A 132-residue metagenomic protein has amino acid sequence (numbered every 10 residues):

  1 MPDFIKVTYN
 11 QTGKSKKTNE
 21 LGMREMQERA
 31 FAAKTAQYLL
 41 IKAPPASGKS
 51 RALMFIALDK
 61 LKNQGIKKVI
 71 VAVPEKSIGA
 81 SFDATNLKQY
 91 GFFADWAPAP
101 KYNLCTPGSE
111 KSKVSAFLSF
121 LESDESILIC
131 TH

Functional and structural regions predicted by a protein language model:
P2-K42: Conserved pre-motif I regulatory segment
A36-I56: Walker A/P-loop
Y38-L40, K68-I70, E125-I127: Residue-level preference for the first positions of well-ordered beta-strands
R51-M54, L61, G65-Q89, T131-H132: Conserved Walker A/P-loop ATP-binding site and its immediately adjacent core in helicase/helicase-like ATPase domains
K62-Q64, S119-S123: Conserved catalytic network of the ASCE P-loop NTPase/AAA+ motor domain
S77-E110: Conserved helix-turn-beta segment of the N-terminal RecA-like "Helicase ATP-binding" lobe in SF1/SF2 helicases
K113-F117: Conserved helicase ATPase core of P-loop NTP-dependent helicases/translocases
L121-H132: Conserved two-lobed SF2 helicase motor
